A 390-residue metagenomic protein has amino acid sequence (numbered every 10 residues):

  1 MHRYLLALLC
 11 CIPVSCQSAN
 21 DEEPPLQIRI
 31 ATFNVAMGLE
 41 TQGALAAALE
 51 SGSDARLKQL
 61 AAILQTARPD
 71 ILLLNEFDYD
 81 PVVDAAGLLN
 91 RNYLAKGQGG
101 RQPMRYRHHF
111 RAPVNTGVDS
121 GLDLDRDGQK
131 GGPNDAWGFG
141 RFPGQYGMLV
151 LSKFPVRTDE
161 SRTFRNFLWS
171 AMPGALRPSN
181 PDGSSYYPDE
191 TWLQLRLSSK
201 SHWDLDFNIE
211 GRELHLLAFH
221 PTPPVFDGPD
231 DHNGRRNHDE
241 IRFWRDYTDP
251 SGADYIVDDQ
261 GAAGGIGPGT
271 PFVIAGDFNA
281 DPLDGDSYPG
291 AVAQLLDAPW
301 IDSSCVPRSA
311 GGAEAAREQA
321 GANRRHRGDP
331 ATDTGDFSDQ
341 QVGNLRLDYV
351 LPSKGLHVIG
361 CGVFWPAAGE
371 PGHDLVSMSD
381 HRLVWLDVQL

Functional and structural regions predicted by a protein language model:
H2-A7: Sec-dependent signal peptide recognition, specifically the positively charged N-region followed immediately by
L8-Q17: Hydrophobic h-region of N-terminal signal peptides that target proteins for export in Gram-negative bacteria
C16-M148, L176-Q194, E210-L214, D227-P229 (+6 more regions): N-terminal, active-site-proximal structural segment of metallo-dependent hydrolase catalytic domains
V35, E76-F77, F154, P221 (+1 more regions): Active-site metal-binding loops of divalent metal-dependent hydrolases
A36, N115, P155-R157, T222-V225 (+2 more regions): Short loop/turn segments at secondary-structure transitions that flank enzyme active sites
Q145, V150-K153, T158-N166, S170-H215 (+3 more regions): Feature for exported/extracytoplasmic and membrane-associated proteins, marking the mature portion
P155-T163, F167-P173, D206-F207, N233-I274 (+1 more regions): Metal-dependent phosphoester-hydrolase catalytic domains
L214-R235: Active-site His/acidic residue clusters
